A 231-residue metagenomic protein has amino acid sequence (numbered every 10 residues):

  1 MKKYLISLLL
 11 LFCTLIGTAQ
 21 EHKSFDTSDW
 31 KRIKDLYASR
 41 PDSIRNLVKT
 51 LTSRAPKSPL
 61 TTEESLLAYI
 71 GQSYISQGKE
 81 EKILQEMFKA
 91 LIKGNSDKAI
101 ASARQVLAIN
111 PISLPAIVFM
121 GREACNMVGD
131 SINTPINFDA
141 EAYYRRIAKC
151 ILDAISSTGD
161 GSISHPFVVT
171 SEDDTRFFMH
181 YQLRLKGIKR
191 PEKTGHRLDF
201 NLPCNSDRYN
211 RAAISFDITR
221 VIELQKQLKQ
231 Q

Functional and structural regions predicted by a protein language model:
M1-F25: Bacterial Sec-dependent N-terminal signal peptides
Q20-I100, I163-Q231: N-terminal alpha-helical interaction modules that lie
I75-E80, G121-N133: Short coil/turn linking the two alpha-helices of tandem helical-hairpin repeats
Q105-V106: Canonical positions in the second alpha-helix
I112-S113, A148, L152-I155: Residue-level recognition of tetratricopeptide repeat
